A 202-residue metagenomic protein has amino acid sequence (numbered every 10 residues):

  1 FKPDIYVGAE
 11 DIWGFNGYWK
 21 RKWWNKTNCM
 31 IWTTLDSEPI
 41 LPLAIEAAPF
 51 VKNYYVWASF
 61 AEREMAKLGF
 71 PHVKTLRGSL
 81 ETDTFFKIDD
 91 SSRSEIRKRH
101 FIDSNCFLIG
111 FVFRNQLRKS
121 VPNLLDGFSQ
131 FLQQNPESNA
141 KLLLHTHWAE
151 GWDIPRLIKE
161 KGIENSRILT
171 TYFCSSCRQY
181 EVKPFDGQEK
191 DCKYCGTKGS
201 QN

Functional and structural regions predicted by a protein language model:
F1-N53, S59-F60: Extended catalytic core of nucleotide-activated donor transferases of GT-like folds
W32, W57, L76, F111-F113 (+2 more regions): Short hydrophobic "strand-cap" motifs at the C-terminus of beta-strands
F50-S92, I168-F173: Donor nucleotide-sugar binding/catalytic pocket of nucleotide-sugar-dependent glycosyltransferases
F70-P71, D103, I163-N165: Conserved H-loop
I88-L108, L132-E137: Nucleotide-sugar donor-binding and catalytic loop/hinge architecture of NDP-sugar-dependent glycosyltransferases
I102-K119, L125-F128, L142-T146: Conserved donor-binding/catalytic core segment of Leloir-type glycosyltransferases
F128-L132, I158: A conserved amphipathic alpha-helix that caps or lines the catalytic cleft of carbohydrate- and lipid-modifying enzymes
T146, W152-N202: Nucleotide-activated donor-binding/catalytic signature segment of Leloir-type glycosyltransferases, i.e., the conserved
